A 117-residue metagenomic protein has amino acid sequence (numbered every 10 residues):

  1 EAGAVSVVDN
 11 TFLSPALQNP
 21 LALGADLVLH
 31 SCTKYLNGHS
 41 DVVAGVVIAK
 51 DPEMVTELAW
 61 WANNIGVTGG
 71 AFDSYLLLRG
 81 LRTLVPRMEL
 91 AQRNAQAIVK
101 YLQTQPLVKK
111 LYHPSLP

Functional and structural regions predicted by a protein language model:
E1-L107, Y112: Conserved PLP-enzyme active-site core in the AAT-like
P114-P117: Active-site loops and adjacent core secondary-structure elements that bind or stabilize anionic groups
